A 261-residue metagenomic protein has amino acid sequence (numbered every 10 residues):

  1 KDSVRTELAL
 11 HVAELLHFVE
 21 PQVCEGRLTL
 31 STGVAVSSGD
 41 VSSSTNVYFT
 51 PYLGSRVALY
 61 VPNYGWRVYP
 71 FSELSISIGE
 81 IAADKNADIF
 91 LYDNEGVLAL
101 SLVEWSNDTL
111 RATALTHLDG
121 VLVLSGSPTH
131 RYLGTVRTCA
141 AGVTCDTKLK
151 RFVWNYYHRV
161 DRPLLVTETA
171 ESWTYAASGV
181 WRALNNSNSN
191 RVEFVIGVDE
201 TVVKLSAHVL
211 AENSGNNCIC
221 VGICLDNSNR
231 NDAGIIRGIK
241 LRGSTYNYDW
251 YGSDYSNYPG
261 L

Functional and structural regions predicted by a protein language model:
K1-E20, I76, T109-R111, T116-G120 (+1 more regions): Fibrous stalk/shaft segments of extracellular and virion attachment machinery
H17-S106: Glycine-rich, compositionally biased intrinsically disordered regions
T32, V36, N107-P163: Polybasic, proline/glycine-rich intrinsically disordered low-complexity segments
T45-E73, A141-V202, S206-N216: Terminal (often C-terminal
I76-G79, R191-F194, D254: Beta-strand-rich interaction surfaces with strong enrichment in secreted/lumenal proteins
I78-K85, V195-E200, G260: Extracellular/lumenal carbohydrate-interaction signature centered on repeated Trp-anchored short motifs
V97-L122, S228-K240: Acidic Ser/Thr/Pro-rich low-complexity disordered segments that often serve as glycosylated linkers/stalks around
H208-L261: Terminal beta-strand-rich extracellular "head" domains that mediate receptor/glycan or other ligand binding
